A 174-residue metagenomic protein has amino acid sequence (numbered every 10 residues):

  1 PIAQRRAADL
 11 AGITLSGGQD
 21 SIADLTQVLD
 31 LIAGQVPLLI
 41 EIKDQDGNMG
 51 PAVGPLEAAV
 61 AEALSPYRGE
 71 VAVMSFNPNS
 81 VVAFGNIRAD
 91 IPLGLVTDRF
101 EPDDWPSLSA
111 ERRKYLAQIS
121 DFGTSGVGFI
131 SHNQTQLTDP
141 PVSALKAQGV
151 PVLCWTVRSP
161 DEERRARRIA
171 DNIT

Functional and structural regions predicted by a protein language model:
P1-G18: A metal-dependent hydrolase metal-coordination microenvironment
T26-D30, G34-L38, I42-T174: Short loop-to-alpha-helix "cap/lid" segments that border enzyme active sites across diverse enzyme classes
